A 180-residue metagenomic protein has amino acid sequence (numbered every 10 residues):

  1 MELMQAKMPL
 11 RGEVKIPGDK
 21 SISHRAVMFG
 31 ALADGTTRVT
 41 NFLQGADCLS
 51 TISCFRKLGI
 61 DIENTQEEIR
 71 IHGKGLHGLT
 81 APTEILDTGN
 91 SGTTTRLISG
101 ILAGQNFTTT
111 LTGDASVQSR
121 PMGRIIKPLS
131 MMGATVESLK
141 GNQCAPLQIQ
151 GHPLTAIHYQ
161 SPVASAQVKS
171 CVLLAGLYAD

Functional and structural regions predicted by a protein language model:
M1-D180: Structural preference for solvent-exposed beta-strand-turn elements and adjacent flexible terminal/loop segments within
